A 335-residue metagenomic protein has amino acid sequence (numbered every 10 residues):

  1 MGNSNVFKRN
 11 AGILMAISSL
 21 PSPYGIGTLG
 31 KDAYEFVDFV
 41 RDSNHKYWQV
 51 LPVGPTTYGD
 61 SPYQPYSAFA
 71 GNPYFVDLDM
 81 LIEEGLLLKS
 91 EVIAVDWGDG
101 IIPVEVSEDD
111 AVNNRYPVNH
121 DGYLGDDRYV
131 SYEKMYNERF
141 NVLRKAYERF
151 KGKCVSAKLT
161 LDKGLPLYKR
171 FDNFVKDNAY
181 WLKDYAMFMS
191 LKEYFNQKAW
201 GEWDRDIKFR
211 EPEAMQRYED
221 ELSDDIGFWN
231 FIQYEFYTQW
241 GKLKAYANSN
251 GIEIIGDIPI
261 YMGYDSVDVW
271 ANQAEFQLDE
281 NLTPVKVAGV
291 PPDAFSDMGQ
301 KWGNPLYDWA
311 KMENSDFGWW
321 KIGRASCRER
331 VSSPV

Functional and structural regions predicted by a protein language model:
M1-N44: Mature N-terminal, pre-catalytic/accessory segment of carbohydrate-active enzymes
G2-F7, A16, S22, D60-Y237 (+1 more regions): Alpha-amylase-like alpha-glycosidases and glucanotransferases acting on alpha-linked glucans and related
A11-M15, W48-Q49, I254-G256: Hydrophobic faces of well-ordered beta-strands that scaffold small-molecule active sites in alpha/beta enzyme cores
K31-D38, D172-F174, T238-Y246, W320-G323: Short alpha-helical segments and helix-capping/turn motifs at coil-helix boundaries
K31-T56, I322-S326: Catalytic domains of carbohydrate-active enzymes, especially glycoside hydrolases
V40, V50, F188, A247 (+1 more regions): Conserved, mostly hydrophobic/aromatic
Q49-G59, I258-Y264: Short, solvent-exposed turn/loop segments enriched in Gly/Ser/Thr/Pro and often Arg
W229-M262: Conserved, well-ordered alpha-helix/loop/beta-strand core segments that scaffold catalytic motifs
